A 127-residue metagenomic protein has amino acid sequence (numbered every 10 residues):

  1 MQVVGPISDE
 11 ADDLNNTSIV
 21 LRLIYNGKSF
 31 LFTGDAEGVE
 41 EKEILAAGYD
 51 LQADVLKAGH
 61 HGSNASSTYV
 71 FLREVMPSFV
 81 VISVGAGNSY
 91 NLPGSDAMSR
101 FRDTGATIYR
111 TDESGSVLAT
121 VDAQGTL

Functional and structural regions predicted by a protein language model:
M1-V55, E113-L127: Core dinuclear metal-dependent hydrolase active-site scaffold
E43-S116: Cap/insert and terminal regions of metallo-dependent hydrolase folds
